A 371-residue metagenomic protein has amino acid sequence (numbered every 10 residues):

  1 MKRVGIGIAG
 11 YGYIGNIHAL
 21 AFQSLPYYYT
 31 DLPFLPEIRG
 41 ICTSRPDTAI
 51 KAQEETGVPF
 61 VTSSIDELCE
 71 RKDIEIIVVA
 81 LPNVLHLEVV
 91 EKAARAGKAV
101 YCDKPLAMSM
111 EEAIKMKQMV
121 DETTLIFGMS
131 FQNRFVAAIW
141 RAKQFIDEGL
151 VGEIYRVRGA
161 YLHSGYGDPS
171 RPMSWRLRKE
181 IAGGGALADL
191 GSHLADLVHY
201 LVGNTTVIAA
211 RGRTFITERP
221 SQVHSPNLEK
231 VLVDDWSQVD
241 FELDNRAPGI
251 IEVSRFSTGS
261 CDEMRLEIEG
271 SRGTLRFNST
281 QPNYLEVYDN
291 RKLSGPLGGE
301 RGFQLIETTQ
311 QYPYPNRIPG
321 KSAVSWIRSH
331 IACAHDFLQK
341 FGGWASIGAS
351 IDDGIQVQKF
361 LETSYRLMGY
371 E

Functional and structural regions predicted by a protein language model:
M1-T56: N-terminal Rossmann-like dinucleotide-binding module
P26, T30, I76-V78, K321-E371: C-terminal helix-rich "cap/oligomerization" subdomain common to oxidoreductases
T30-L32, F60-K72: Short acidic low-complexity segments
P36-G40, V58, E75-I77, G184-G185: Short active-site oxyanion
I76, P82-R134, G149: Beta-strand-loop-alpha-helix segment that lines the small-molecule cofactor/substrate pocket of alpha/beta enzymes
I126, N133-V231, L285: Predominantly a Rossmann-like dinucleotide-binding segment in NAD(P)-dependent oxidoreductases
S192, E252-C261: Glycine-rich phosphate/pyrophosphate-binding beta-alpha loops
S221-D234, Q238-L243, L266, R272-A349: C-terminal glycine/acidic-rich active-site capping loop/insertion
